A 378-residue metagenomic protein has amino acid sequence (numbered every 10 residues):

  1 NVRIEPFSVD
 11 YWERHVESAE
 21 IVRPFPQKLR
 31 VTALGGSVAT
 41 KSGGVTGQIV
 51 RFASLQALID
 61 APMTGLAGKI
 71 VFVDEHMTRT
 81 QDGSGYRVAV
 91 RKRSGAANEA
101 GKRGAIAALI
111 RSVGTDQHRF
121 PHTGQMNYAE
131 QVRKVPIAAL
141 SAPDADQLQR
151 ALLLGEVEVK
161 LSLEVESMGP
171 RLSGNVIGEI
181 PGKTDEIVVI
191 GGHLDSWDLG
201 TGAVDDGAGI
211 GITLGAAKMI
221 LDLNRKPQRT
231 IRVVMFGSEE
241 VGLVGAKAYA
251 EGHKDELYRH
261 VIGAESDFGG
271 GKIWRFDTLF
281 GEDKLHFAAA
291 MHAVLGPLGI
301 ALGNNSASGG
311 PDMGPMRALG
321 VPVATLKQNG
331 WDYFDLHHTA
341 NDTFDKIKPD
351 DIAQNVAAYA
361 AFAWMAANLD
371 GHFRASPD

Functional and structural regions predicted by a protein language model:
N1-I70, D74-D82: Noncatalytic luminal/extracellular "stalk/propeptide" segments of secretory-pathway proteins
V2, D10-W12, S141, L172-D195: Acidic/His- and Gly-rich active-site-bordering loop/insert found across diverse amide/peptide-bond hydrolases
P26-K28, I137, A145-D146, K183-D185 (+2 more regions): Metal-dependent peptidase/peptidase-like ectodomains
G36, G47-R51, Q81-A97, R133-A138 (+6 more regions): Second-shell loop/turn segments in exported
L55-T115: A conserved hydrophobic secondary-structure block that centers on an alpha-helix together with its immediately flanking
G65, A97, G101-V157, T201-G211 (+3 more regions): Loop-rich non-cytosolic ectodomains and luminal regions
K92-R93, A97-A100, V176, E186-L243 (+1 more regions): Alpha-helical metal-binding/catalytic segments enriched in His/Glu/Asp
K218, D222, F334-D378: His/Asp/Glu-rich mid-to-C-terminal helical/loop segments that flank catalytic regions of hydrolases
